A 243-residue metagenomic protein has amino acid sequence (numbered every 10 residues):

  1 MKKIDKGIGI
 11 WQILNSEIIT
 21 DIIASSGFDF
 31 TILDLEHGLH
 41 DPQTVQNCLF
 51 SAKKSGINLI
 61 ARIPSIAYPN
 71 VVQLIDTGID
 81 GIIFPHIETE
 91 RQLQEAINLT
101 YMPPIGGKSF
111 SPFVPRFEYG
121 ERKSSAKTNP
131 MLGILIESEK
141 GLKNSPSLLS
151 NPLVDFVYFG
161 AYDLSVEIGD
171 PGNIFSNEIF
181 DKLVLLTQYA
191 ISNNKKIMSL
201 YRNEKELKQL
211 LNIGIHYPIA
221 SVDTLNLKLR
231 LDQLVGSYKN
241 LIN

Functional and structural regions predicted by a protein language model:
M1-A67, I134, S150-D155: Conserved N-terminal beta1-alpha1 strand-loop-helix module at the mouth
M1-I13, F117-T128, V184-L185, S192: N-terminal amphipathic alpha-helix/helix-capping segment at the start of soluble metabolic enzymes
I10, I23, D34, I82 (+4 more regions): Conserved, mostly hydrophobic/aromatic
T31-I32, I60, I83, Y158 (+2 more regions): Conserved beta-strand positions in the central sheet of alpha/beta enzyme cores
P42-Y68, V72, D76, T100-G106 (+3 more regions): Alpha-helix-loop-beta-strand connector modules within alpha/beta enzyme cores
C48, A52, E90-G106, P171 (+1 more regions): C-terminal helical cap(s) of enzyme catalytic domains, especially alpha/beta-barrels
P69, I79-P152, A161-V166, I242: Conserved anion-binding
G81-E95, V157-I168, I215-L234: Glycine-rich phosphate-binding active-site loops on the catalytic face of alpha/beta enzymes
